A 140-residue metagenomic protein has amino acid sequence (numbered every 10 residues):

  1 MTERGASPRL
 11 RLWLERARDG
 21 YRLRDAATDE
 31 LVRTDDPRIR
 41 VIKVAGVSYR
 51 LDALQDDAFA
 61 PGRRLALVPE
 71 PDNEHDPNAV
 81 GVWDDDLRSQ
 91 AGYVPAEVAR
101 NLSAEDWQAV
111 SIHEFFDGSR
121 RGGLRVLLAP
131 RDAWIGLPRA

Functional and structural regions predicted by a protein language model:
M1-A140: Conserved active-site motif detector
